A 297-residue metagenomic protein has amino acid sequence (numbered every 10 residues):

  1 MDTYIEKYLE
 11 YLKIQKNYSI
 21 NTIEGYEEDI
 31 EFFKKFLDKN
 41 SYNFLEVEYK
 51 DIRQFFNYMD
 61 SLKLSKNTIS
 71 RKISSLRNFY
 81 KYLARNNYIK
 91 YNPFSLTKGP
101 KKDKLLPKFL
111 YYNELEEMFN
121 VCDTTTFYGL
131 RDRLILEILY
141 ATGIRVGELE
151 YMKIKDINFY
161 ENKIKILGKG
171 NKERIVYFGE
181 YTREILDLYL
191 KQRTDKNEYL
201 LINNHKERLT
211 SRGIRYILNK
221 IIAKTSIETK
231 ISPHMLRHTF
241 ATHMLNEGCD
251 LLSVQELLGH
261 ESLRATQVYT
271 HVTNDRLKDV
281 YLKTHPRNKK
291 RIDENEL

Functional and structural regions predicted by a protein language model:
M1-L297: Conserved catalytic core of the tyrosine transesterase superfamily
